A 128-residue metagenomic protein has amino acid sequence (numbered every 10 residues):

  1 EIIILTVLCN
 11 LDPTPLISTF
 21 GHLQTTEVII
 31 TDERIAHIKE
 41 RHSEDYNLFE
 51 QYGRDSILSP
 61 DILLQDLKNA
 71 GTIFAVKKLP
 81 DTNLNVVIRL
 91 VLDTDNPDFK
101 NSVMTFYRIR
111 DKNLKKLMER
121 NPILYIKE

Functional and structural regions predicted by a protein language model:
E1-E128: Ribonuclease/tRNase effector modules and their secretory precursors
